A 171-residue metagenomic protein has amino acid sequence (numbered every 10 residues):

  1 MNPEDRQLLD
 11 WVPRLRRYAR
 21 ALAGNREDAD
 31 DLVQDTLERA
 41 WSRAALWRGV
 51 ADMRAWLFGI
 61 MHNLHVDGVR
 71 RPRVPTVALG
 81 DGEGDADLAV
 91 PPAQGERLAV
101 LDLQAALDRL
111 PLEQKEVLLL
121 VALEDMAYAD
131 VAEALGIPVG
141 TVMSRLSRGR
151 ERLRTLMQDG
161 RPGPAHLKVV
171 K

Functional and structural regions predicted by a protein language model:
M1-R17, E27-D30, W41: A short, charge-rich alpha-helical start-of-domain segment used by transcription regulators
L15, A29-A40, I60, V131 (+2 more regions): Short, small-hydrophobic-rich alpha-helical interface motif
L37-W41, A51-R71, L146, R150: Σ70-family region 2.3-2.4 aromatic/basic alpha-helix that recognizes the −10 promoter and nucleates DNA melting
L46-R48, G59-L79, G95-E96, T155: Arg/Lys-rich amphipathic alpha helix in sigma70-family domain 2
P75-V100, Q104, A127, H166 (+1 more regions): Internal acidic/polar
R97, L107-K115: Short helix-coil-helix linker/hinge
V117-V121: A short pre-motif secondary-structure segment
L135-D159: DNA-recognition helix of helix-turn-helix
